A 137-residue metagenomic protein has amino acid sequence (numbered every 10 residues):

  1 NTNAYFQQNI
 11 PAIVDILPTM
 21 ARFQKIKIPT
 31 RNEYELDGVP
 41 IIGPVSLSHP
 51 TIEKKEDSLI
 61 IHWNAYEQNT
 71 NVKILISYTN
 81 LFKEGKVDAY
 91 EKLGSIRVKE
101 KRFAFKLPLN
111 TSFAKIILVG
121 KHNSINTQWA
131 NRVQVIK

Functional and structural regions predicted by a protein language model:
N1-K137: Membrane-interface soluble catalytic domains
